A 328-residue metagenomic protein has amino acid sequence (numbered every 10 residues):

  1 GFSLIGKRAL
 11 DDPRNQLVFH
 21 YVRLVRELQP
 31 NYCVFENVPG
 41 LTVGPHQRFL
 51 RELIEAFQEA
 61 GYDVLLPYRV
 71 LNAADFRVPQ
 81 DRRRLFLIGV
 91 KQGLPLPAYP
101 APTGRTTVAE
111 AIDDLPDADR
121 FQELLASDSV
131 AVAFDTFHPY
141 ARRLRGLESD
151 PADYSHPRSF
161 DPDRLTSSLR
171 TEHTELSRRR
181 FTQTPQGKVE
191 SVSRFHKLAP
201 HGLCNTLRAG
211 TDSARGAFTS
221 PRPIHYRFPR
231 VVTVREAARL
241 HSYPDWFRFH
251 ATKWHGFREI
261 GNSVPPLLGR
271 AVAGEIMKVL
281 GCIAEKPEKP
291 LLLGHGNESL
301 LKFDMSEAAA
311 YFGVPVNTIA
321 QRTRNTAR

Functional and structural regions predicted by a protein language model:
S3-K188: Class I S-adenosyl-L-methionine
P139-R328: C-terminal target-recognition/interaction regions appended to catalytic cores
